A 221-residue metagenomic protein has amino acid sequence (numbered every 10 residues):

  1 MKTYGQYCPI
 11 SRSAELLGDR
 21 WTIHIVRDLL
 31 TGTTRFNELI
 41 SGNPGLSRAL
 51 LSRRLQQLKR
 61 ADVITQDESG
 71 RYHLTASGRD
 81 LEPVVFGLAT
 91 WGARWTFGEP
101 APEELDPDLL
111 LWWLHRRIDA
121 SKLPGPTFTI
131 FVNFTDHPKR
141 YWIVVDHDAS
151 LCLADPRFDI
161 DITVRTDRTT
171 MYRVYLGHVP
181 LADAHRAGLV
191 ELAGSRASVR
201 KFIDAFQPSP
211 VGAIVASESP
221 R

Functional and structural regions predicted by a protein language model:
M1-Q6: N-terminal intrinsically disordered/low-complexity leader segments
C8-S47, A61: N-terminal helix-turn-helix DNA-binding core of bacterial DNA-binding proteins
L17-T22, T75-L81: Alpha-helical hinge/cap motifs
L51-A61: Basic amphipathic alpha-helical segments that dock to polyanions
K59-H73: Beta-hairpin "wing" of winged helix-turn-helix
S77-W142, D146, R196-R221: Acidic, aliphatic-rich amphipathic alpha-helical segments
R157-R221: C-terminal interaction segments
